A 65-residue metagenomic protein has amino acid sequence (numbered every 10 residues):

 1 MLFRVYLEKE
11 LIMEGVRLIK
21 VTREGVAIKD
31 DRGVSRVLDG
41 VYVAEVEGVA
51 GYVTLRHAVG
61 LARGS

Functional and structural regions predicted by a protein language model:
M1-G25: N-terminal acidic leader/helix
L7, D30, H57: Flexible glycine-/small-residue-rich
I19-K20, A27-D30, S35-V37: Structural recognition of beta-strand segments within beta-rich domains
S35-S65: C-terminal structural segments of small proteins and small subunits
